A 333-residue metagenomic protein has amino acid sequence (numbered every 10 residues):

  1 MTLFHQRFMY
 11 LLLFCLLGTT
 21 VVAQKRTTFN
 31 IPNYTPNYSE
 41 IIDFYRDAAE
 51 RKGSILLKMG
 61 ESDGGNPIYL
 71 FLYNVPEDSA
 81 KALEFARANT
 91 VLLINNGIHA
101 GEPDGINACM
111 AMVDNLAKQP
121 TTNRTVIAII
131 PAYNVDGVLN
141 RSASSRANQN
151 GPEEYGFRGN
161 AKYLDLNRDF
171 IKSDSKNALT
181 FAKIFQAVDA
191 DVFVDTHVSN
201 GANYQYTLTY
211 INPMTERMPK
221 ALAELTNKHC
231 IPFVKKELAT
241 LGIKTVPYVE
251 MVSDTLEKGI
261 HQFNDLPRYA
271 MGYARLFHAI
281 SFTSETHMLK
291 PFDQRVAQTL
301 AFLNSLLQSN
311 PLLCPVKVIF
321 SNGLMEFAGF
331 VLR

Functional and structural regions predicted by a protein language model:
M1-T27: Bacterial Sec-dependent N-terminal signal peptides
F4-H5, A23-R333: Structured catalytic-domain cores with a bias toward divalent-metal coordination
